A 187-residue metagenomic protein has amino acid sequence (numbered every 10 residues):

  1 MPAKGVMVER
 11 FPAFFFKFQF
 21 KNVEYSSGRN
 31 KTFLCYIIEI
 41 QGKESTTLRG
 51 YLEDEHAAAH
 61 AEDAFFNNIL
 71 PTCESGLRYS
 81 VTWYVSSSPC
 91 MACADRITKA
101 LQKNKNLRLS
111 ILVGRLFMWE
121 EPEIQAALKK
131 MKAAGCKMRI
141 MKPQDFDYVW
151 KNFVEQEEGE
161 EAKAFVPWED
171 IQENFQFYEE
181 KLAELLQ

Functional and structural regions predicted by a protein language model:
M1-Q187: Zinc-dependent deaminase catalytic domain
